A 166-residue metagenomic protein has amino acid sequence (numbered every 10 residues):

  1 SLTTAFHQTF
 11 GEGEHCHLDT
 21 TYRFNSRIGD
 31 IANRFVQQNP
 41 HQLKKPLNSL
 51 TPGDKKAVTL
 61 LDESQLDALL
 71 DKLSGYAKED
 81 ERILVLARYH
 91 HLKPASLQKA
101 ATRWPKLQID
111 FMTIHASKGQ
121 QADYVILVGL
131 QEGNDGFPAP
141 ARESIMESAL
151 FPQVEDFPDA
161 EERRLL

Functional and structural regions predicted by a protein language model:
S1-K55: Conserved RecA-like helicase ATPase core segment that couples NTP binding/hydrolysis to strand translocation
L2, A68-K72, R164-L165: Well-ordered alpha-helical segments embedded in enzymatic catalytic cores
L2-T4, A101-W104, R142-I145: Glycine-rich, phosphate-binding/catalytic loops in enzymes
H15-H17, V58-L60, F111: Conserved beta-strand scaffold positions in the cores of enzyme catalytic domains, especially in NTP/NDP-utilizing
N48, L97-K99, P138-P140: Short amphipathic alpha-helical segments
D62-D67, D159-E162: A conditional alpha-helix N-cap/helix-loop micro-motif detector
S64-N134: Conserved helicase/translocase motor-coupling segment
E79, Q108, K118-L166: Conserved helicase C-terminal RecA-like lobe
